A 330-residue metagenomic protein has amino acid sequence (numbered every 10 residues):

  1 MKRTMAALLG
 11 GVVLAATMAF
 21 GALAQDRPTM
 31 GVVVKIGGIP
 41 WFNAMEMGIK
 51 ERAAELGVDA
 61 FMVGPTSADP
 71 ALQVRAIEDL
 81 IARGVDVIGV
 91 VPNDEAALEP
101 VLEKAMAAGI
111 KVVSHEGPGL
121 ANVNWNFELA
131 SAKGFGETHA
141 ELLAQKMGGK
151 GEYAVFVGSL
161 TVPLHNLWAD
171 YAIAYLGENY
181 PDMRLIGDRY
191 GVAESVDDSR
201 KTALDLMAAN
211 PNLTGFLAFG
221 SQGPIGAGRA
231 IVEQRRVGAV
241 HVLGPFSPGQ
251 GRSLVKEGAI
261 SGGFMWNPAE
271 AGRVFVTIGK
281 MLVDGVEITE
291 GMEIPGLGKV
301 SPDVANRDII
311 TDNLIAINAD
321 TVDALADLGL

Functional and structural regions predicted by a protein language model:
M1-V12: Bacterial N-terminal signal peptides that target proteins for export
K2-R3, M18-F20: N-terminal twin-arginine translocation
M5-A6, A16, G291-E293: N-terminal start and proteolytic maturation junction detector
V12-M18: Hydrophobic core
F20-L330: A residue-level marker of the well-folded mature domains of exported/periplasmic proteins
